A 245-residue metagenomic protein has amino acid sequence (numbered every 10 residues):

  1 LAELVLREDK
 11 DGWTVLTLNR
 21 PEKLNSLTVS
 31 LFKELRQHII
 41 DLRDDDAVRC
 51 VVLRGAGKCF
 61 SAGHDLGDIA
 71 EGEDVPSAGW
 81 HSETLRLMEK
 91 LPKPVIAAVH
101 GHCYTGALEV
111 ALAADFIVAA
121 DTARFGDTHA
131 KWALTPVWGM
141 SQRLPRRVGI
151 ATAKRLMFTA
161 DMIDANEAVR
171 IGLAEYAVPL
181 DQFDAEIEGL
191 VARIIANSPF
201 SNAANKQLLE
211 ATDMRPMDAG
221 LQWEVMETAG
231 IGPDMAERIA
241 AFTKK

Functional and structural regions predicted by a protein language model:
L1-A56: Conserved CoA-thioester-binding segment of acyl-CoA-metabolizing enzymes
L1-D11, A160-N166, D181, A185 (+1 more regions): C-terminal alpha-helix plus adjacent terminal tail
D11, L66, H81, S141 (+3 more regions): A general structural signal for well-ordered alpha-helical segments in protein cores
L16, R20, L35, L53 (+7 more regions): Terminal peptide-recognition signature
S30, E34, W80, L87 (+3 more regions): Charged catalytic carboxylate motif
I40, G55-K90, C103, A133 (+2 more regions): Glycine- (often His-adjacent) and acidic-residue-rich active-site loop that binds/positions the CoA thioester
R86-F200: Crotonase-fold acyl-CoA enzyme core
